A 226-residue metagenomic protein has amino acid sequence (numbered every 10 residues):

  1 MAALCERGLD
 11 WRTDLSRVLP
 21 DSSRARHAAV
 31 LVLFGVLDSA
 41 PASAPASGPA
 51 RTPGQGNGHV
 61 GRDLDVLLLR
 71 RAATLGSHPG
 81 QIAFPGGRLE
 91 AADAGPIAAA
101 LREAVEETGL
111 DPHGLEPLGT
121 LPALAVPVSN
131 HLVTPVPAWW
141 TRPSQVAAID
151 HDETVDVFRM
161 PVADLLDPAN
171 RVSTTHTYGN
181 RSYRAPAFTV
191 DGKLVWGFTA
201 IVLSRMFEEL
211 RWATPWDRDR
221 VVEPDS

Functional and structural regions predicted by a protein language model:
M1-A83, R88-S144, A163, T175-S226: N-terminal leader/linker segments that precede catalytic domains of diphosphate-processing enzymes
I149-R181: Amphipathic alpha-helical blocks and their helix-capping loop/short-beta junctions
